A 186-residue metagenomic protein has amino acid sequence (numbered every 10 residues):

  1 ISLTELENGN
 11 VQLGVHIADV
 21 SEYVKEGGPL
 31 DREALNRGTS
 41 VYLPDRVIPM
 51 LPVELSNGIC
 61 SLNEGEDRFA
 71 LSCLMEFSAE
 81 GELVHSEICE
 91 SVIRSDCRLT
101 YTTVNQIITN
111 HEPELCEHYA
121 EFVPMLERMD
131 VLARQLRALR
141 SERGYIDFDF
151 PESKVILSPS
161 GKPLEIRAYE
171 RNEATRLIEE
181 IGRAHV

Functional and structural regions predicted by a protein language model:
I1-R183: Electropositive polyanion-binding surfaces
